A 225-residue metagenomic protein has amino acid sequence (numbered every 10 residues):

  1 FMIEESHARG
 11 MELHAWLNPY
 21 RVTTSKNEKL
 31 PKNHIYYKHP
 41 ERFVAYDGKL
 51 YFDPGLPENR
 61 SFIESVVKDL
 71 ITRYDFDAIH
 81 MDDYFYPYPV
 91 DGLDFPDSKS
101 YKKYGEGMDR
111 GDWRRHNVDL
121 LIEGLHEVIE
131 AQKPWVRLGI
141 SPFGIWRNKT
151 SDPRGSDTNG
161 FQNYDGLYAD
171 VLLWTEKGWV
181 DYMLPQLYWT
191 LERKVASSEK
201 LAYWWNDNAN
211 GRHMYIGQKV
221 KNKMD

Functional and structural regions predicted by a protein language model:
F1, Y46-E64, E106-V118, N159 (+2 more regions): The substrate-binding groove and active-site-proximal loops of carbohydrate-active enzymes, especially glycoside
F1-E4, H14-R73, D165-G166: Active-site-adjacent "subsite" loops/lids of carbohydrate-active enzymes
I3, H7, M11-T24, H80-P87 (+2 more regions): Aromatic-lined carbohydrate-recognition surfaces of secreted/lumenal glycan-active proteins
S6, I63, L70, I79-D82 (+3 more regions): Conserved, mostly hydrophobic/aromatic
R21-D47, D83-E106, S151-F161: Aromatic- and acidic-residue-enriched segments that line the glycan-binding/catalytic groove of carbohydrate-active
E58-L70, G160-K177, S198-L201, D225: Short, acidic/polar
D77, D82, K99-M108, N163-K194: Aromatic- and acid-rich polysaccharide-binding/catalytic face of secreted or lumenal carbohydrate-active enzymes
W189-D225: C-terminal soluble interaction/assembly domains
